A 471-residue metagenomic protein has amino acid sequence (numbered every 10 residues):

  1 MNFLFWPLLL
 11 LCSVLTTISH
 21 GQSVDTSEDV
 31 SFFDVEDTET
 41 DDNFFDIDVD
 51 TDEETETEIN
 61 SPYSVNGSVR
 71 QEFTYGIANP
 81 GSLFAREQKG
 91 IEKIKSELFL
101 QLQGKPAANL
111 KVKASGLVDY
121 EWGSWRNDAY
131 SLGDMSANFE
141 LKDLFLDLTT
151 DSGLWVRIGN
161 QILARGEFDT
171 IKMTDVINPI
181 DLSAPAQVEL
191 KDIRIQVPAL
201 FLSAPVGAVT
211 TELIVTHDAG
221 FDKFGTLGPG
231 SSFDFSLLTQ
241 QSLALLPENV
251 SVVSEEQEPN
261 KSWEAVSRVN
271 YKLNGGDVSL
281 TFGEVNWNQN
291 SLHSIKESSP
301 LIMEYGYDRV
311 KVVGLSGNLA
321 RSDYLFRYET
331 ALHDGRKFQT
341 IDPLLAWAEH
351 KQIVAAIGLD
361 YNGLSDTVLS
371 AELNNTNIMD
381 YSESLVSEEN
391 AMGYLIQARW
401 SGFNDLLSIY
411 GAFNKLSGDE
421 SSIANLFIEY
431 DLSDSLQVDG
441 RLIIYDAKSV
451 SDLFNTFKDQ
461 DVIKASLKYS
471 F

Functional and structural regions predicted by a protein language model:
S19-I91, E97-Q101, K105, N109 (+3 more regions): N-terminal periplasmic/intermembrane-space "pro-region" immediately following the signal or transit peptide
Q71, S96-G104, D143-L148, L200-A204 (+9 more regions): Residues on the lipid-exposed face of transmembrane beta-strands in outer-membrane beta-barrel proteins
Q71-I77, V118-W122, I162-A164, V206-A208 (+10 more regions): Transmembrane beta-strands of outer-membrane beta-barrel pores
E87-I94, L132-N138, L190-D192, E256-K261 (+5 more regions): Replace "Gram-negative outer membrane beta-barrel proteins" with "bacterial and organellar outer membrane beta-barrel
Q103-F235, A447: Outer membrane beta-barrel
A108, G283, N318-T340, L344-K415: Detector for outer-membrane/organellar transmembrane beta-barrel domains, recognizing the amphipathic beta-strand
A108-V112, G153-V156, A208-T211, G275-V278 (+4 more regions): Repeated loop/turn-to-beta-strand initiation elements of outer-membrane beta-barrel proteins
P179-L182, I444, F457-F471: Outer-membrane beta-barrel "beta-signal"
